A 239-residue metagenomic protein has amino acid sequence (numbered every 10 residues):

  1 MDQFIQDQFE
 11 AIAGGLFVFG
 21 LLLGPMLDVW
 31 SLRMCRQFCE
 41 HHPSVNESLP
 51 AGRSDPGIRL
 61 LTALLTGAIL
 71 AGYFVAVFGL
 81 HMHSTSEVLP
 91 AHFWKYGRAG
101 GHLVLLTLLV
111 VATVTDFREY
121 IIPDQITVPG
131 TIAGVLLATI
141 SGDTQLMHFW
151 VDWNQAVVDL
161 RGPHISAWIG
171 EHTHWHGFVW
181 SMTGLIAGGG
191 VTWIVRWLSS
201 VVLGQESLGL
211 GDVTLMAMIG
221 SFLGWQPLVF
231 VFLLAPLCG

Functional and structural regions predicted by a protein language model:
M1-G239: A membrane-topology feature that recognizes alpha-helical transmembrane segments and their immediate juxtamembrane
